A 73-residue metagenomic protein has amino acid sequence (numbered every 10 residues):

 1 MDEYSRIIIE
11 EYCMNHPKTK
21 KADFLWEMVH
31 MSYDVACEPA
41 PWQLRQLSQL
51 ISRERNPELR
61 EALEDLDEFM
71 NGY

Functional and structural regions predicted by a protein language model:
M1-M28: Short terminal alpha-helical segments
D2, D23, D34, D65-E68: Acidic-enriched, low-complexity/disordered segments with a strong bias for Aspartate over Glutamate
Y12, L50, F69: Residues that form generic nucleotide/phosphate-binding pockets
K18-E61: Acidic, low-complexity, intrinsically disordered interaction modules
R55-Y73: Charged low-complexity stretches with an acidic bias
